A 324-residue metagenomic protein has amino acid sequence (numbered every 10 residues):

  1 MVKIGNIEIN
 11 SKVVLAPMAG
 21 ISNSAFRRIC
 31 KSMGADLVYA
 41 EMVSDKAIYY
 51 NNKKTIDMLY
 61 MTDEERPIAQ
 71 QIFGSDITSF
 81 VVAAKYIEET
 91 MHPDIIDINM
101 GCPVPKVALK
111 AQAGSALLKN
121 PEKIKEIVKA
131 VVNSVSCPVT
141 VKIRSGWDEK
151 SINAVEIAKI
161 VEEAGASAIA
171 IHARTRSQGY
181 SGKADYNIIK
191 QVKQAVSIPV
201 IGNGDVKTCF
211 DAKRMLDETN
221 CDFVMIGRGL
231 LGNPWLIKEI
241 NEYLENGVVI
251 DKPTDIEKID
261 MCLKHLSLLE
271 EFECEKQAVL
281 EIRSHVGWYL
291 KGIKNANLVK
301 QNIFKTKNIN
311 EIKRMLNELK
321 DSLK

Functional and structural regions predicted by a protein language model:
M1-K324: Flavin-dependent oxidoreductase catalytic cores
